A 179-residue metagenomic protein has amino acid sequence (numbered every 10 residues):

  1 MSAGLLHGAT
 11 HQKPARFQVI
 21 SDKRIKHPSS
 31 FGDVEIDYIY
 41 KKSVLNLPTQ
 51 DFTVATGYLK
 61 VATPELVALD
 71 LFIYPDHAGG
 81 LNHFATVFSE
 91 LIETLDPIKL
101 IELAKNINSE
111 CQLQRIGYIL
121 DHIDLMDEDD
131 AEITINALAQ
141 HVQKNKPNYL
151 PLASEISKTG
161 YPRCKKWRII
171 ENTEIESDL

Functional and structural regions predicted by a protein language model:
M1-V44, I169: Short gly/ser-rich loop at a beta-strand->alpha-helix junction or flexible surface loop bordering the NTP-binding
T49-L179: Hydrophobic alpha-helical interaction segments
